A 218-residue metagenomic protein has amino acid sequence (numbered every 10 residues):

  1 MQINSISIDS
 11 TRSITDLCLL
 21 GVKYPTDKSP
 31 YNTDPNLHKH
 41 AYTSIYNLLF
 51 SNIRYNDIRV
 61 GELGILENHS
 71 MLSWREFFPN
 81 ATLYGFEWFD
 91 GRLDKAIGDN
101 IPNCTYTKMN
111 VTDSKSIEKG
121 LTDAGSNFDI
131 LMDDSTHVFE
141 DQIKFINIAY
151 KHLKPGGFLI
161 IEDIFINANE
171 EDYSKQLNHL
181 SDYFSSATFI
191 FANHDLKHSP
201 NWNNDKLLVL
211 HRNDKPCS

Functional and structural regions predicted by a protein language model:
M1-M132, T136-I161, F165-S218: A short alpha-helical cap/connector motif
